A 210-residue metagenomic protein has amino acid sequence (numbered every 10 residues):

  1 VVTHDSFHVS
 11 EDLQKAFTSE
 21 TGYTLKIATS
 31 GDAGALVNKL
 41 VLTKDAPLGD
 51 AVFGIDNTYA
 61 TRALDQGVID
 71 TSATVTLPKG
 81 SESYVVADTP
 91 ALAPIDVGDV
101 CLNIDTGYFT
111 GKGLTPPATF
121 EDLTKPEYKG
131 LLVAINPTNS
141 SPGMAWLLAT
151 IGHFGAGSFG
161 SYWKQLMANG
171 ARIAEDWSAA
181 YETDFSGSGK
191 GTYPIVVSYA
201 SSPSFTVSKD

Functional and structural regions predicted by a protein language model:
V1-R62: Early extracytoplasmic/lumenal segment of secretory-pathway proteins
S6-V9, G31-A35, N57-T61, D99-L102 (+3 more regions): Solvent-exposed loop/turn segments at secondary-structure junctions within structured extracellular/periplasmic domains
Y23, T43-V52, V68, Y128-L131 (+1 more regions): Alpha-to-beta junction loops
P47-V52, I69-T106, F120-D122, G130-P137: A structural signal for short loop-to-beta-strand junctions that line the ligand-binding cleft of periplasmic/secreted
N57-V68, A87-T115, G143-H153: Periplasmic solute-binding protein
E121-H153: Short loop->beta-strand "edge-of-pocket" segments that line small-molecule binding or catalytic clefts across diverse
P142-A145, A149-D210: Ligand-binding pocket segment of bilobal, Venus flytrap-like solute-binding proteins
